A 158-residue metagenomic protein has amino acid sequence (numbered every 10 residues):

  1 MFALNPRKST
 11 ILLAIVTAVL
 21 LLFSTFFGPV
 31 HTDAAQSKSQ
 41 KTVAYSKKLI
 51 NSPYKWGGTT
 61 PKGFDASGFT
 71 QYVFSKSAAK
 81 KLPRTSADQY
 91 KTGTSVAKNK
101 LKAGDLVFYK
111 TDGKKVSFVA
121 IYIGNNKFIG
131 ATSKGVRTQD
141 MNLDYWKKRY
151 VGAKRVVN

Functional and structural regions predicted by a protein language model:
F2, K80-R137: ...with weaker cross-activation on analogous glycine-rich loops/strands in unrelated enzymes
A3-V16: Bacterial N-terminal signal peptides that target proteins for export
A14-T25: Bacterial N-terminal signal peptides
F23-K41: Sec-dependent signal peptide cleavage junction
T32, P53-A103: Catalytic cysteine-centered active-site loop
S39-V43, K47, S67-Q71, L101 (+1 more regions): Extracytoplasmic/secreted envelope proteins and their assembly/folding machinery, especially bacterial periplasmic
K47-K55, F74-A79, Y109-D112, R155-N158: Sec-exported extracytoplasmic/periplasmic mature domains
Y145-N158: Short, low-complexity, Pro/Ser/Thr/Gly-rich segments in the mature regions of secreted, periplasmic
